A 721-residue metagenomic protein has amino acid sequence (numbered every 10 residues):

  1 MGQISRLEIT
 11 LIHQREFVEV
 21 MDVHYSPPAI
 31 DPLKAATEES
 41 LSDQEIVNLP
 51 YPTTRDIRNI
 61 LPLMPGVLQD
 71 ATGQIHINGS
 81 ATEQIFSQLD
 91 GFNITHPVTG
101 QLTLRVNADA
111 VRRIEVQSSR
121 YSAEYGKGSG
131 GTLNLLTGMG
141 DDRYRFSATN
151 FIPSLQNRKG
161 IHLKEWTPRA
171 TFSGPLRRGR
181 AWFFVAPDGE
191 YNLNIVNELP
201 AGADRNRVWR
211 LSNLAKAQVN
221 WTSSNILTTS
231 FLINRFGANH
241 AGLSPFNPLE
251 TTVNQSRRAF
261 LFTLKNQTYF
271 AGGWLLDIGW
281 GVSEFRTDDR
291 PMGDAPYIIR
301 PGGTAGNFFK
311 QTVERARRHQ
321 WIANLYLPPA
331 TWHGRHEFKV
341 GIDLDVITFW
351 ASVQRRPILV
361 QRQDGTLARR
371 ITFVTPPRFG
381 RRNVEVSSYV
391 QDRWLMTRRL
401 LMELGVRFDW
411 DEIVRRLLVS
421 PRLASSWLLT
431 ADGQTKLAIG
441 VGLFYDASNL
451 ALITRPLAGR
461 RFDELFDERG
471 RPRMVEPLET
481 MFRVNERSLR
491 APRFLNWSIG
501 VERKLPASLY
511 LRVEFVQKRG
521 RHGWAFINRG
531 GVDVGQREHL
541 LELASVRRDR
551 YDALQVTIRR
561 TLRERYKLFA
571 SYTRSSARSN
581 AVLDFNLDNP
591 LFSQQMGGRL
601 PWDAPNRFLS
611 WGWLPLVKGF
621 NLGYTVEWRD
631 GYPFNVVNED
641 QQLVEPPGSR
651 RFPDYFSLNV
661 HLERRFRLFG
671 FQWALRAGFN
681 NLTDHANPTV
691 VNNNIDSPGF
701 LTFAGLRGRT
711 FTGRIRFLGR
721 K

Functional and structural regions predicted by a protein language model:
M1-E8, F17-M139, F151-N157, I161 (+3 more regions): Periplasmic N-terminal accessory/gating domains of Gram-negative outer-membrane beta-barrel systems
V98-T99, Q156-R158, E198-A203, F246-V253 (+12 more regions): Extracellular loop and loop/strand-boundary signature of outer-membrane beta-barrel proteins
F146-S154, V185-Y191, T229-I233, I278-E284 (+9 more regions): Transmembrane beta-barrel strands of outer-membrane/channel proteins
L163-G237, N254-D277, P421, S571: Transmembrane beta-barrel wall of Gram-negative outer-membrane proteins
T222-Q391, N528-E542, R547, A553: Replace "related TpsB outer-membrane translocases also match" with "some related outer-membrane beta-barrels such as
A424-E542, Y551, P653: Solvent-exposed loop/turn elements at secondary-structure boundaries
S508, G619-D640, E663-K721: C-terminal beta-signal and adjacent terminal beta-strands/loops of Gram-negative outer-membrane beta-barrel proteins
R512-V637, R716: Gram-negative outer-membrane beta-barrel transporters
